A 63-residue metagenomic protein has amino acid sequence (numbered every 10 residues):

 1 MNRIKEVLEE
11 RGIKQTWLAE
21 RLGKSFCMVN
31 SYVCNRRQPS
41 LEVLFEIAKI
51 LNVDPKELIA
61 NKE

Functional and structural regions predicted by a protein language model:
M1-K14: A short, Lys/Arg-rich alpha-helix, primarily the initiator
L8, V33, V43, K62: DNA major-groove recognition helix of helix-turn-helix
E9, E20, K49: Alpha-helical residues within the helix-turn-helix
I13-S31: Short alpha-helical DNA-recognition segment
E42-E57: DNA major-groove recognition helix of helix-turn-helix/homeodomain DNA-binding modules
